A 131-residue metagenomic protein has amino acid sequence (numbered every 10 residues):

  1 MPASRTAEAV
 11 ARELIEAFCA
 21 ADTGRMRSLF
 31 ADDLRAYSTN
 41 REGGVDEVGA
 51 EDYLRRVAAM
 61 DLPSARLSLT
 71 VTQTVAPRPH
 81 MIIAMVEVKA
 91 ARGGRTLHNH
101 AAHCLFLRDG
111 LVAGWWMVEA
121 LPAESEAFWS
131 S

Functional and structural regions predicted by a protein language model:
M1-S28, D32, W129-S131: Short, low-complexity N-terminal intrinsically disordered segments enriched in polar/charged residues
P2-A3, R55-S131: A beta-strand edge to alpha-helix "cap/lid" segment located at domain peripheries
T6-A7, Y37, M85: General secondary-structure edge motif
V10-A11, S38, E42, A90: Residue-level detector of alpha-helix boundaries and kinks
A11, I15-F18, F30, Y53-V57 (+1 more regions): Hydrophobic alpha-helical core bundles mediating ligand binding, dimerization, or RNAP-core interactions
E13-E16, G43, W115: Short, flexible active-site loop motifs that bind/organize anionic cofactors or intermediates
T23-H80: A solvent-exposed, acidic/Ser-Thr-rich amphipathic alpha-helical stretch
